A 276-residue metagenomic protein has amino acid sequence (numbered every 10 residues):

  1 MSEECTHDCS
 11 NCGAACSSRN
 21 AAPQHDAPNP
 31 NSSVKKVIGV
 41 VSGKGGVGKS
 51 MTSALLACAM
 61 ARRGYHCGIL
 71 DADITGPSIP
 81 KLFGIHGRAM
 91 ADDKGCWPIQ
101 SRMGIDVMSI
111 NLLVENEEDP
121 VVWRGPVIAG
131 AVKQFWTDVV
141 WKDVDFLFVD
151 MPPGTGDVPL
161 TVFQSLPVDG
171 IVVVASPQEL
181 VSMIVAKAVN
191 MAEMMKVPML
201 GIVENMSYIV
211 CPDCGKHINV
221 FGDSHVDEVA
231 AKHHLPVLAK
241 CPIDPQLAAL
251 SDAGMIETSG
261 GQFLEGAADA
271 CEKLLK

Functional and structural regions predicted by a protein language model:
M1-H25, V189-K276: C-terminal lobe/tail of nucleotide-utilizing enzymes
N31, K36-I74, V189: Walker A/P-loop phosphate-binding motif and the immediately C-terminal alpha-helix
V34, G45, D71, I79 (+7 more regions): Residue-level signature of catalytic and energy-coupling elements of molecular machines, predominantly ATP/GTP-dependent
K49-L55, P77-P80, M151-P159, L180-I184: Short glycine/serine/threonine-rich phosphate/pyrophosphate-binding segments that cradle anionic phosphate groups
H66-C67, A72-E117, V122, A129: Phosphate-binding loop that captures ATP/GTP phosphates
M108, V132, M151, Q164 (+2 more regions): Glycine-rich phosphate-binding loops of nucleotide-dependent enzymes
V114-V162: Phosphate-binding/switch loop-helix module in NTP-utilizing enzymes
K142-V149, T155-G156, P167-A188: Conserved Switch II/interswitch segment of TRAFAC-class P-loop GTPases
